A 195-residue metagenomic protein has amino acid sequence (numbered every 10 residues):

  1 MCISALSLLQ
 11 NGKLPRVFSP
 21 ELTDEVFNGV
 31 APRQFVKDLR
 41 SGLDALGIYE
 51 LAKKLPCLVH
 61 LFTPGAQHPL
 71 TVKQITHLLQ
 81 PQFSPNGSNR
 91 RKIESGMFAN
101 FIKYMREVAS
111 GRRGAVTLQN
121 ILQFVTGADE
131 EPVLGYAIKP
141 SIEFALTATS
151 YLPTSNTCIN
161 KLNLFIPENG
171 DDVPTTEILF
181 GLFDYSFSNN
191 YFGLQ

Functional and structural regions predicted by a protein language model:
M1-L6, V17: Elongated alpha-helical scaffolds
A5-L8, L122-F124: Conserved, well-structured core segments
L9, L14-G29: Structured all-alpha helical bundle cores of eukaryotic regulatory proteins
T23-Q195: C-terminal catalytic/scaffold cores in eukaryotic proteins
